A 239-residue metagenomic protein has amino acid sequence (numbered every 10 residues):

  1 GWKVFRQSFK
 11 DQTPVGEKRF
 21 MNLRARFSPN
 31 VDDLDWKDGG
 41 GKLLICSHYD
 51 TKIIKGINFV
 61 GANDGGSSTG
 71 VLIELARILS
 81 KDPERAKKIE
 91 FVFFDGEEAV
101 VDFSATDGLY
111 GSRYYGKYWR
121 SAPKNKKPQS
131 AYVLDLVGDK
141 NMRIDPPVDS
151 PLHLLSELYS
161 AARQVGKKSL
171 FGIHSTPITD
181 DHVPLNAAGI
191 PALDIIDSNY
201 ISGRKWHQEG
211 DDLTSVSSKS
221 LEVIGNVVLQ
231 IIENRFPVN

Functional and structural regions predicted by a protein language model:
G1-D33: A non-catalytic alpha/beta surface segment that caps or lines the substrate-entry region of metallo-dependent hydrolase
F5-R6, R24-R26, K42-C46, E90-F93 (+2 more regions): Structural recognition of the beta-strand scaffold that forms the well-ordered cores of secreted hydrolase catalytic
R6, S130, V137-N239: Active-site-adjacent substrate-binding region of metalloamidase/peptidase-like peptide-processing proteins
K18-F20, D38-G40, E84-A86: Extracytoplasmic
S28-N30, H48-D50, G96-E97, V137 (+1 more regions): Solvent-exposed coil/turn segments that connect beta secondary-structure elements in extracytoplasmic/periplasmic
N30-K42: Proline/glycine-enriched tight loop/beta-turn segments at coil->beta junctions that connect or precede beta-strands
G41, Y49-N58: Glycine/charged-rich beta-loop-alpha catalytic/anionic-binding loops adjacent to active sites
G56-E157, S169, H174-P177, D181-H182: Acidic/histidine-rich catalytic neighborhood of metal-dependent amide-processing enzymes
